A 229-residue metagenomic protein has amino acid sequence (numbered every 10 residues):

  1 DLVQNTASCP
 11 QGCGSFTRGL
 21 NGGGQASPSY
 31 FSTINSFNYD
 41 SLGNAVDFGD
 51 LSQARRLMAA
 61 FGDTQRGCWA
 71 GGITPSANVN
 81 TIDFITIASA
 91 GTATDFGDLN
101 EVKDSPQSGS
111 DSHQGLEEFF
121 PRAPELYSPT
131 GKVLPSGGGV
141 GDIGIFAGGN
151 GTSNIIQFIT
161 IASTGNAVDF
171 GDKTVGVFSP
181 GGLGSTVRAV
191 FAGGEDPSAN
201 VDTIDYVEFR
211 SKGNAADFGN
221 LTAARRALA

Functional and structural regions predicted by a protein language model:
D1-A229: Polar, enzyme-active/binding microenvironments
